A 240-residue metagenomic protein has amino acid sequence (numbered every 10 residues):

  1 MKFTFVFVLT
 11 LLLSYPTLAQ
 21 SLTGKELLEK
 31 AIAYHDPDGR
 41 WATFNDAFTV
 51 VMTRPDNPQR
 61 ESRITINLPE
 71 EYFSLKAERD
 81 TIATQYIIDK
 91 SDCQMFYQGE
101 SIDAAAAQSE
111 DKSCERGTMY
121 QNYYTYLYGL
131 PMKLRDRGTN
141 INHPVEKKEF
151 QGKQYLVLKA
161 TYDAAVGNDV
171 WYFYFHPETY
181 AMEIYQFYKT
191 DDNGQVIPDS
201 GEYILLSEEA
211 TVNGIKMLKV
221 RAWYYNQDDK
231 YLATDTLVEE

Functional and structural regions predicted by a protein language model:
M1-G24: Bacterial Sec-dependent N-terminal signal peptides
Q20-L27, M95-A165, N193-P198: Flexible, processing/modification-adjacent segments and terminal tails in exported/periplasmic/extracellular proteins
T23-E26, K30, Y34-D38, T81 (+4 more regions): Intrinsically disordered terminal and processing segments
E26, K30-S101, G138-E146: N-terminal mature ectodomain segment of secretory-pathway/periplasmic proteins
R54-S62, D80-Y86, S101-A105, A165-D169 (+2 more regions): Short, surface-exposed beta-strand/loop "edge" segments at domain boundaries and coil↔beta transitions
R60, E78-D80, G99-Y120, I204-A222: Short flexible/disordered coil segments
T84-F96, T125-P131, T190, D229-E240: Short secondary-structure transition/capping segments
Q151-E240: Gly/Pro-enriched, hydrophobic low-complexity segments that function as extracytoplasmic propeptides/linkers
